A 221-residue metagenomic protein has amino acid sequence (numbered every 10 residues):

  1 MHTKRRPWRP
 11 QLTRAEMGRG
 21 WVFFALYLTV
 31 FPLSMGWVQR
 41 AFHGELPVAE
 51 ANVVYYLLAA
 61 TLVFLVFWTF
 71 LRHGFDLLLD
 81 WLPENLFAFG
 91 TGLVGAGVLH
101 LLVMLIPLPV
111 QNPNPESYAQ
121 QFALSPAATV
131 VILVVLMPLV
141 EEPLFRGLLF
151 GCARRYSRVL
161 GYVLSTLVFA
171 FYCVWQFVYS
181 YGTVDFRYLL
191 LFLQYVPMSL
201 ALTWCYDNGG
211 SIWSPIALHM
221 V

Functional and structural regions predicted by a protein language model:
M1-R14: Short, Lys/Arg-rich, polar N-terminal cytosolic tail immediately upstream of the first transmembrane signal-anchor
E16-L33, G90-V98, L164-V168: Alpha-helical transmembrane segments
G18-F70, P115-Q120, A128: Alpha-helical transmembrane segments in multi-pass membrane proteins
F24, V38, F64, V94-L101 (+2 more regions): Hydrophobic alpha-helical segments of integral membrane proteins
L33-G36, L101-L105, Y206-D207: N-terminal hydrophobic signal/anchor transmembrane helix of membrane proteins
H43-E50, H73-V140, Y179-L191: Juxtamembrane helix-loop-helix connectors linking adjacent transmembrane helices in multi-pass membrane enzymes
L65-D76, C205-D207: Structural signal for the C-terminal ends of transmembrane alpha-helices and the immediately following loop
P126-V221: Transmembrane helix-loop-helix hairpins at the membrane interface of multi-pass integral membrane proteins
